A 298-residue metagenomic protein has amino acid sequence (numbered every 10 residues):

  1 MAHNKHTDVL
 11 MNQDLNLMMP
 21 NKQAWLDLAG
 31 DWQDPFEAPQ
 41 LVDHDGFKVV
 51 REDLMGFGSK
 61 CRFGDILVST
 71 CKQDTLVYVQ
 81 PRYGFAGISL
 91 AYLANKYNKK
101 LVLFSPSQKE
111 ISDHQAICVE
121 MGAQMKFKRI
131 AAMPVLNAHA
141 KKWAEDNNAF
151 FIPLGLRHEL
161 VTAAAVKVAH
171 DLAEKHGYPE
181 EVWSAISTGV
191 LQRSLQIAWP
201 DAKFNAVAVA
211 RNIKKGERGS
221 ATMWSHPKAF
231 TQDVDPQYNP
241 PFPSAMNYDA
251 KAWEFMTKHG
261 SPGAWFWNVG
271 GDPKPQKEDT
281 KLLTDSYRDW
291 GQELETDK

Functional and structural regions predicted by a protein language model:
D8-D74: Positively charged, low-complexity intrinsically disordered leader regions
I66, I88-A131, I197, K214-S220: Active-site-proximal loop->helix
Q73-L93, Y97-S105, E180-T188: A short, small-residue-rich loop immediately preceding and capping a beta-strand
G84-I88, I111, G189-R193, A250-M256 (+1 more regions): Short, well-ordered alpha-helical microsegments
Y92, K96, E174, I197-D201 (+1 more regions): Short, well-ordered alpha-helices that flank and scaffold nucleotide-derived cofactor binding pockets
S107-H176, S220-P243: Small/polar-residue-rich loop-to-helix segments that shape phosphate-bearing ligand pockets
L160-H226, D272-D297: Glycine-rich phosphate/pyrophosphate-binding loop at beta-loop-alpha junctions
W224-G263, N268-E278: Active-site-adjacent helical/loop segments in soluble small-molecule enzymes
